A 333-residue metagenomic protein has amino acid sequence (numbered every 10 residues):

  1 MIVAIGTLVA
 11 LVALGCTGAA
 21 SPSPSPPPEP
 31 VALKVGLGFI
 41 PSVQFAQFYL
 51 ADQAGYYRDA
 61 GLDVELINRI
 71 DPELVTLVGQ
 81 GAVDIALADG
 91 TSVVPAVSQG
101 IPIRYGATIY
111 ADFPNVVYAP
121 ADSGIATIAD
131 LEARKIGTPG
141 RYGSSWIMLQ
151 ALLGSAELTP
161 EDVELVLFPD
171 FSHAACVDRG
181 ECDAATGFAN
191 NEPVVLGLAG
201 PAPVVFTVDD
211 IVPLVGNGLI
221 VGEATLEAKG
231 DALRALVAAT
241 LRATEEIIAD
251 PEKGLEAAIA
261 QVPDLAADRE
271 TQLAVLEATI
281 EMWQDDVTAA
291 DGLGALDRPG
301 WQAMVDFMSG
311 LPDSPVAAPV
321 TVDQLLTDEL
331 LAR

Functional and structural regions predicted by a protein language model:
M1-V9: Sec-dependent N-terminal signal peptides
C16-P26: Bacterial lipoprotein signal-peptidase II cleavage site
P24-P169, A174-R179, D183-N190, V205-T207 (+1 more regions): Short, glycine-/small- and polar/acidic-enriched structural segments that line small-molecule recognition paths
S42, R69, L87, G143-S144 (+5 more regions): Soluble non-cytosolic domains of exported or imported proteins
T91-S92, S172-A267: Pocket-lining segment of extracytoplasmic ligand-binding domains
K229-L311: Secondary-structure end/capping motifs
W301-R333: Conserved C-terminal helix/tail region of periplasmic/extracytoplasmic solute-binding proteins
